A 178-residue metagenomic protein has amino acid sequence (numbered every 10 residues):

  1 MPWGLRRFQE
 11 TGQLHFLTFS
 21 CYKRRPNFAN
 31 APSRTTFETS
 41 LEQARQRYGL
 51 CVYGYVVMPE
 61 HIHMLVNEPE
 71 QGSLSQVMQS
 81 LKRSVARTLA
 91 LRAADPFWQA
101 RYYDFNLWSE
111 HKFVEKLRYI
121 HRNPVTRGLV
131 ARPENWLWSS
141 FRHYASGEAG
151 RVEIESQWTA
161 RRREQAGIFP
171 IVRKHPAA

Functional and structural regions predicted by a protein language model:
M1-A178: Short catalytic/metal-binding and nucleic-acid-binding patches
